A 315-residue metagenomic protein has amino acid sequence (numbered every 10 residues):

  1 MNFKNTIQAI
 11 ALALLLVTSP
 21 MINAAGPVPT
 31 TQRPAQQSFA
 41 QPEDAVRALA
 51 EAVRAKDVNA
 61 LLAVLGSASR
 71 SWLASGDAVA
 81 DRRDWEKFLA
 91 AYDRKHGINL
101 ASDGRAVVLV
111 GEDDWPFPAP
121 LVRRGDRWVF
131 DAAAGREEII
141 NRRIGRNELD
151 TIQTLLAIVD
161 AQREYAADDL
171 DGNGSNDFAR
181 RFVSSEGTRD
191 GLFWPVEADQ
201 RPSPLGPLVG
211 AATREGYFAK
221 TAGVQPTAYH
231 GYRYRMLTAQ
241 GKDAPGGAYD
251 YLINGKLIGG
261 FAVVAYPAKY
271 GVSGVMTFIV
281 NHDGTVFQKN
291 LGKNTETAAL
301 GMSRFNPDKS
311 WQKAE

Functional and structural regions predicted by a protein language model:
M1-A11: Bacterial N-terminal signal peptides that target proteins for export
A9-P20: Bacterial N-terminal signal peptides
G26-A55, N99, G135-D160, E164: Short, low-complexity N-terminal intrinsically disordered segments enriched in polar/charged residues
D57-S69, S175-F182: Short, well-ordered alpha-helical segments enriched in acidic and aromatic residues
S69-F117, G223, T227-H230, R235 (+2 more regions): Surface-exposed, charged secondary-structure patches
A106-L149, Q153-L156, T285-K289: Short beta-strand edge/turn micro-motifs at domain boundaries
Y165-V272: Flexible, glycine-rich surface segments
G259-E315: C-terminal soluble interaction/assembly domains
